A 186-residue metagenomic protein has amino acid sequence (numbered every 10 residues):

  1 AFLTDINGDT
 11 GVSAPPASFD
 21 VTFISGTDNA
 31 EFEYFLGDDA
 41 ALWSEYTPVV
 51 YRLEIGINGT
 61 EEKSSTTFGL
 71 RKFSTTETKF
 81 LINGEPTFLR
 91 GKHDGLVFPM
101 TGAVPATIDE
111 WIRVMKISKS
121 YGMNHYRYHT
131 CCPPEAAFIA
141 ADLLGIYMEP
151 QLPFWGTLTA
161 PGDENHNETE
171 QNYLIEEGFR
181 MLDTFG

Functional and structural regions predicted by a protein language model:
A1-H129, F138-A140, L144-M148, E176-R180: Secreted/periplasmic carbohydrate-active enzymes, especially glycoside hydrolases
E135, T157-L158: Generic structural signal for helix capping and beta-alpha/helix-loop junctions
F154: Active-site His/acidic residue clusters
L158-T169: Short beta-alpha connecting loops at secondary-structure transitions that line or flank enzyme active sites
E170-G186: An active-site-proximal structural segment forming one wall of the substrate-binding cleft that immediately precedes
